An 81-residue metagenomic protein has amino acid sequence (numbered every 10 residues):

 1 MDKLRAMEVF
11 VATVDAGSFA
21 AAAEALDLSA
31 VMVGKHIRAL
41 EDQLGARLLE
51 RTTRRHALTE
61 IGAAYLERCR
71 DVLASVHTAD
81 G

Functional and structural regions predicted by a protein language model:
M1-R5: Short helix-coil-helix linker/hinge
A6-T13, Y65: Short alpha-helical "packing" element that flanks the helix-turn-helix/winged-helix DNA-binding module
M7, Q43, R68-G81: Alpha-helical linker/hinge and terminal dimerization helices associated with HTH transcriptional regulators
A12-D27: Short helix-boundary/capping micro-motifs
A20, K35-H36: Base-recognition residues in the alpha-helical recognition helix of bacterial helix-turn-helix
E24-A25, D42, A63: Alpha-helical residues within the helix-turn-helix
S29, H36-A39: Residues within the DNA-recognition helix of helix-turn-helix
E41-L58: A short LG(V/I)-centered, amphipathic sequence patch enriched for acidic residue(s) preceding the LG motif
